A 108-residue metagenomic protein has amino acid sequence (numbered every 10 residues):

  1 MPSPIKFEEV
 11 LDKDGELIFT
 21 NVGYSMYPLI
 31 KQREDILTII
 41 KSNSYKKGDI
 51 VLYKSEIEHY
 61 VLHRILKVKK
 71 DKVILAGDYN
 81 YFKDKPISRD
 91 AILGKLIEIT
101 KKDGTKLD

Functional and structural regions predicted by a protein language model:
M1-D108: Extended hydrophobic leader/signal-anchor segments used for secretion and membrane insertion
